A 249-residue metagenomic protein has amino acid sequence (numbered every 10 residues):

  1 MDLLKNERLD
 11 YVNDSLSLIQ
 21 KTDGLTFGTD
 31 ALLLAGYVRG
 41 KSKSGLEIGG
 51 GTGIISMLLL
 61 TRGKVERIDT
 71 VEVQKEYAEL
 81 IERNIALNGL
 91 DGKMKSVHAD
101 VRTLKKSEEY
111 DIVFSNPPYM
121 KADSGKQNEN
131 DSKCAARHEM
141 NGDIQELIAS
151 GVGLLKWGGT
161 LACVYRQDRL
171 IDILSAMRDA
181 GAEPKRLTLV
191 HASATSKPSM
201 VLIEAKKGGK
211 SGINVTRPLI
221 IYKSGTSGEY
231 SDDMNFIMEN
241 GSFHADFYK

Functional and structural regions predicted by a protein language model:
D2-K41: Class I SAM-dependent transferase core
S17, N141-H191, S196-P198: Conserved Class I SAM-dependent methyltransferase catalytic core
G36-S115, K121-K126, A149: Conserved SAM/SAH cofactor-binding pocket of Class I
P117-E146: Mobile active-site "lid"/loop adjacent to the S-adenosyl-L-methionine
K197-K249: SAM/dcSAM-binding transferase cores
